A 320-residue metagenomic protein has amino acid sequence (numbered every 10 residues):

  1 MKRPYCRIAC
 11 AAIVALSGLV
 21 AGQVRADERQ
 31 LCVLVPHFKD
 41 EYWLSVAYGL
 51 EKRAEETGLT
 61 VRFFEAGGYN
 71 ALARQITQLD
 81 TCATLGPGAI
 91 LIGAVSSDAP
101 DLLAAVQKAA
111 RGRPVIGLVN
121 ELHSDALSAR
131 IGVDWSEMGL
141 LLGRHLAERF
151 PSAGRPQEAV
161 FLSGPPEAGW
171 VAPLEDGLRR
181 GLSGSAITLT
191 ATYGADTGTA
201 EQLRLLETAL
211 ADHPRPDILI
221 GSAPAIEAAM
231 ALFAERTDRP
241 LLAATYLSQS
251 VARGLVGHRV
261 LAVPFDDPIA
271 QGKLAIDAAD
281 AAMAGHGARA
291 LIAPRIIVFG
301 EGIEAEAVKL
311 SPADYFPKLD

Functional and structural regions predicted by a protein language model:
A9-G18: Bacterial N-terminal signal peptides
Q30-G49, R53, R62-I76, A94-S97 (+3 more regions): Extracytoplasmic "Venus flytrap"
Y42-E56, M138-L142, G169-T188, L205 (+2 more regions): Short, solvent-exposed amphipathic alpha-helices that sit in or adjacent to ligand/effector-binding or catalytic
E55-G68, E158-F161, R179-A200: Short beta-strand elements in bilobed, periplasmic/extracellular small-molecule ligand-binding domains
Q75, I131-A159, Q202, Y246-A252 (+1 more regions): Hydrophobic alpha-helical segments within soluble ligand-binding/sensing domains
A89-A110, L178, G194-G254: Hydrophobic alpha-helical
L102-E137, E148, S248-L261: Flexible loop/hinge segments that line or gate small-molecule binding clefts
A270-D320: Hinge/cleft segment of the Venus flytrap/periplasmic-binding protein
